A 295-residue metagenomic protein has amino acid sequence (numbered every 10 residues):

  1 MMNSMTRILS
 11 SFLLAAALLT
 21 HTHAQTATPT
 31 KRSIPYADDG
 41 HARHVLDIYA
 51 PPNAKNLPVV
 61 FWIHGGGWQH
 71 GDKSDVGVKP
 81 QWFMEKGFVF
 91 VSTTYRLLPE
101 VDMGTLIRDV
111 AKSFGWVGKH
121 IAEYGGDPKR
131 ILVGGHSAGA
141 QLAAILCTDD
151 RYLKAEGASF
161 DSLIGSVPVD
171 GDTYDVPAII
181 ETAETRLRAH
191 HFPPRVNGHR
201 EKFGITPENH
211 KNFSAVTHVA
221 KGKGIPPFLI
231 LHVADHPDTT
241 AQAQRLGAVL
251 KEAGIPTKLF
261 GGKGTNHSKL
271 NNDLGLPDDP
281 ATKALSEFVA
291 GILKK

Functional and structural regions predicted by a protein language model:
M1-F12: Bacterial N-terminal signal peptides that target proteins for export
S10-T20: Bacterial N-terminal signal peptides
A17, Q25-K295: Alpha/beta-hydrolase superfamily serine-hydrolase fold, recognizing
